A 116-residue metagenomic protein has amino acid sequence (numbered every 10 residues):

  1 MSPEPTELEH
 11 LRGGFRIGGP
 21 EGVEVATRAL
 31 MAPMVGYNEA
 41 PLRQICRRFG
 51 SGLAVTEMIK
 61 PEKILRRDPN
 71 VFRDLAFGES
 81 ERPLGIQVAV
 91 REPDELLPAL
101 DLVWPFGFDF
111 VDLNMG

Functional and structural regions predicted by a protein language model:
P3-V23, M34-D109: Glycine-rich, positively charged N-terminal anion/phosphate-binding segment
L30: Conserved Rossmann-like nucleotide-binding pocket used by diverse enzymes that bind dinucleotide cofactors
